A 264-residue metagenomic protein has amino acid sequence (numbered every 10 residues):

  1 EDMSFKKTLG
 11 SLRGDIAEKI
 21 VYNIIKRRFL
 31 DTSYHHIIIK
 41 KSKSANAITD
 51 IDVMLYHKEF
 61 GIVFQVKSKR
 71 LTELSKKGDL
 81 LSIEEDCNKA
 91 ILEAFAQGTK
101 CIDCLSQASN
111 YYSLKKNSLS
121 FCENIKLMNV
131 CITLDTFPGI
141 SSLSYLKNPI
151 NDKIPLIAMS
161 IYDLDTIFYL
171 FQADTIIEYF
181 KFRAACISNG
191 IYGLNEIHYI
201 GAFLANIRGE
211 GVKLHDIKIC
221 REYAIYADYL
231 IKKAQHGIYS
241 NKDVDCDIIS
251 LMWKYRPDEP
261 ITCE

Functional and structural regions predicted by a protein language model:
E1-E264: Intrinsically disordered, low-complexity Ser/Thr/Pro/Gly-rich regulatory segments
